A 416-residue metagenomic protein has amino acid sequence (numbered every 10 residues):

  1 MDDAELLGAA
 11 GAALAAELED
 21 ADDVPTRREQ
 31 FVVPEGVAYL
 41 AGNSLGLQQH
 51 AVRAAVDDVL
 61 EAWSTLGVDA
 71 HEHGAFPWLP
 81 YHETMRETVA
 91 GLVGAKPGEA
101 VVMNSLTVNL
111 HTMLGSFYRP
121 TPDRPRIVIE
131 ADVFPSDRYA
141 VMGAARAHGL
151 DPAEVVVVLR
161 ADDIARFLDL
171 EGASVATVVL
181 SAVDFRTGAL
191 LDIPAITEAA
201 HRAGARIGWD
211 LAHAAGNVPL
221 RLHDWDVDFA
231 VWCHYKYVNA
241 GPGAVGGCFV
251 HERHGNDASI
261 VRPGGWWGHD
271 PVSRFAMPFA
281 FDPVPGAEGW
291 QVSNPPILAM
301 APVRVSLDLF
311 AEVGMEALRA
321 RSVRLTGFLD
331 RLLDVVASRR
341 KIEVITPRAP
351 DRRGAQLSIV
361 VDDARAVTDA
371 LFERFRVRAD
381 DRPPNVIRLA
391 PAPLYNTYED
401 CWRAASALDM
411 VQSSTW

Functional and structural regions predicted by a protein language model:
M1-W416: Pyridoxal 5′-phosphate
